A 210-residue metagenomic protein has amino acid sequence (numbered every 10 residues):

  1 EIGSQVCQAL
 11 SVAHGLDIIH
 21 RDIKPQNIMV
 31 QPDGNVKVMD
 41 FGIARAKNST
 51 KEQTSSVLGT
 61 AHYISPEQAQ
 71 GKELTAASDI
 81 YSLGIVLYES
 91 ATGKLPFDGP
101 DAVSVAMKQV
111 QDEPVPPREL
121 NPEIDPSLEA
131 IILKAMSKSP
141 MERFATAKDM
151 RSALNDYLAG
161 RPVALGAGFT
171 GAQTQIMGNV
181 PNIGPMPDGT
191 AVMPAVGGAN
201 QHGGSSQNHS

Functional and structural regions predicted by a protein language model:
I2-G3: Activation segment signature within eukaryotic-like protein kinase domains
V6-I18: Protein kinase catalytic-loop region centered on the HRD/HxD motif
V30-G34: Activation-loop N-terminal segment of eukaryotic-like protein kinases
K37-D40: Pre-DFG segment of protein kinase catalytic domains
T54-I64: Conserved activation segment of eukaryotic-like protein kinases, specifically the C-terminal portion of the activation
H62-V163: C-terminal lobe helix-coil module of Hanks-type protein kinase domains
M141, A145-S206: Juxtacatalytic C-terminal regulatory tail of Ser/Thr protein kinases
